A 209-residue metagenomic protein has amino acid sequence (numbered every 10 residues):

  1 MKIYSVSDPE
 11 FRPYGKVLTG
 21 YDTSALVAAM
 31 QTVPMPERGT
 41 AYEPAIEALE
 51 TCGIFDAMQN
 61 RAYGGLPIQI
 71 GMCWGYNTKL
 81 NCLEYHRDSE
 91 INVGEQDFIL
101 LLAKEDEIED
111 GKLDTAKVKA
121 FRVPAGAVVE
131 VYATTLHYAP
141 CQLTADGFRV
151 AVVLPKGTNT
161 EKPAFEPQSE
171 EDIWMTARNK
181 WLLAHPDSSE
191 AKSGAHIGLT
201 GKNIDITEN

Functional and structural regions predicted by a protein language model:
M1-A125, L136-N209: Active-site region of the double-stranded beta-helix
V131: Aromatic-residue-lined binding/catalytic grooves and analogous aromatic/hydrophobic interfacial grooves in multimeric
